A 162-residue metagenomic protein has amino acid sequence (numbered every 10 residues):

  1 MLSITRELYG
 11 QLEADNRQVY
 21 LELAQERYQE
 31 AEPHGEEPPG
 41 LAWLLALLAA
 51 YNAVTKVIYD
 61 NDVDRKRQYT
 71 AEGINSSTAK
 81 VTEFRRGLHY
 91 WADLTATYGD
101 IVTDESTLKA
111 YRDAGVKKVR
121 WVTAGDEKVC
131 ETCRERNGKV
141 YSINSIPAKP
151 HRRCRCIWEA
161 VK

Functional and structural regions predicted by a protein language model:
M1-G115, I143, K162: N-terminal leader/targeting and assembly helices and adjacent pre-domain segments
K109, D113-K139: Aromatic/histidine-rich interaction motifs
V119-T123, N144-H151: Immediate flanking context of iron-sulfur cluster ligation sites
C133, I146-V161: C-terminal edge-of-domain segments
